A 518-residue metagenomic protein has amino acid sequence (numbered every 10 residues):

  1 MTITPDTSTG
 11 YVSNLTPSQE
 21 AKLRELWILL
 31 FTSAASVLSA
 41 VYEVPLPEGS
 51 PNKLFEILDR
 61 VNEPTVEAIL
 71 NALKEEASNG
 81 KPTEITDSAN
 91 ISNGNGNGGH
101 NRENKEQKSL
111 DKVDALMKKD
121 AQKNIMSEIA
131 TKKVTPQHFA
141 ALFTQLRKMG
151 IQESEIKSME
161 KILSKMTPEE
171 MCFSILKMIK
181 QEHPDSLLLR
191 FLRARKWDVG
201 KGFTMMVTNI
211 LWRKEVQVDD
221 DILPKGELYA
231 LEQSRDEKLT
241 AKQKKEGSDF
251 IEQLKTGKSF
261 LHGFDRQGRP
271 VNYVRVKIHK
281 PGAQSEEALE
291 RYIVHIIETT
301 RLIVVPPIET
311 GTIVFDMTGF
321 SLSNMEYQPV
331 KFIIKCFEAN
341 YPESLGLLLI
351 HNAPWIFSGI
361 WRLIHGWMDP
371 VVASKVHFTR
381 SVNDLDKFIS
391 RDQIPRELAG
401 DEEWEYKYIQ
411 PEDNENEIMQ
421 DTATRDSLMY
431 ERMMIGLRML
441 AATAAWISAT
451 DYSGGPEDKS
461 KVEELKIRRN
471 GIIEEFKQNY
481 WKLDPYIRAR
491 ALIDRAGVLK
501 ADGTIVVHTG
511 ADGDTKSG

Functional and structural regions predicted by a protein language model:
M1-G518: Basic, amphipathic alpha-helical/coil surface patches used to engage anionic, phosphate-bearing ligands and membranes
